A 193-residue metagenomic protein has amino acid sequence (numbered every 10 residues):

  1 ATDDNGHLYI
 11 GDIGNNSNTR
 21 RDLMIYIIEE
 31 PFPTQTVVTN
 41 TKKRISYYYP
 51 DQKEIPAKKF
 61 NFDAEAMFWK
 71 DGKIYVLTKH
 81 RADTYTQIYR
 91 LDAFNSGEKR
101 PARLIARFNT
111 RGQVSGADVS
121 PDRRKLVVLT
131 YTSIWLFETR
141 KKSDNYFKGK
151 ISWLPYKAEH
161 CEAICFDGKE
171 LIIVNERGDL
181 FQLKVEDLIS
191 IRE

Functional and structural regions predicted by a protein language model:
A1-E193: Sequence/structural signature of beta-propeller domains
